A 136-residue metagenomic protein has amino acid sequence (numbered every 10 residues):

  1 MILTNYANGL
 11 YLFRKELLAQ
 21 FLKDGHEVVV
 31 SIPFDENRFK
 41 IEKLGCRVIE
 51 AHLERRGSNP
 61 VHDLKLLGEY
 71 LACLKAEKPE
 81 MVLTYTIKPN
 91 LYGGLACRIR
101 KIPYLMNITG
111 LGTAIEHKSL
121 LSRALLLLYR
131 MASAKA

Functional and structural regions predicted by a protein language model:
L3-H62: N-terminal strand-loop element at the rim of the active site of nucleotide-sugar-dependent glycosyltransferases
Y11-F13, V61-G68, P103-L105, T113-A134: Nucleotide-sugar donor phosphate/pyrophosphate-binding loop at the beta->alpha transition of glycosyltransferases
H26, R100-P103, A136: A short helix->loop->beta-strand "cap" motif at the edges of active sites that frequently abuts
I32, L83-T84: Short beta-strand scaffold positions
C73-E80: Glycine-rich phosphate-binding loop signature in dinucleotide/nucleotide-binding domains
T84-N90, I108: Short His-centered aromatic/hydrophobic patch
